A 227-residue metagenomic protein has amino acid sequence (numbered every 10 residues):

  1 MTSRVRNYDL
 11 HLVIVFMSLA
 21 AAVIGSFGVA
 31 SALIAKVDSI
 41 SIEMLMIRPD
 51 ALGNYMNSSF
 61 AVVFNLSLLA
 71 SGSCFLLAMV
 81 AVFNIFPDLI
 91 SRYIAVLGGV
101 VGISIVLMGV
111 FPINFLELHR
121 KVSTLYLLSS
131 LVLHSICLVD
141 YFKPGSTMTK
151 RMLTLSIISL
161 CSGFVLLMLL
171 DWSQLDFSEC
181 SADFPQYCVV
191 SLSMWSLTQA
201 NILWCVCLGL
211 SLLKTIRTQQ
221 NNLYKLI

Functional and structural regions predicted by a protein language model:
M1-L10: Short, Lys/Arg-rich, polar N-terminal cytosolic tail immediately upstream of the first transmembrane signal-anchor
R4, L66-L97, C137-G145, G209: Internal transmembrane alpha-helix with an interfacial aromatic "cap," most often the third helix
D9-V37: N-terminal signal-anchor transmembrane alpha helix
A22, S67-L77, L128-C137, S196-S211: Hydrophobic cores of alpha-helical transmembrane segments in multi-pass inner/ER membrane proteins, independent
F27-I34, I103-E117, S162-A182: C-terminal ends of transmembrane alpha-helices and the immediately adjacent extracellular/lumenal or cytosolic loop
D50-S73: Interfacial helix-start motif at the membrane-water boundary
L97-M148: Membrane-proximal helix-loop-helix units in multi-pass membrane proteins
C137-I227: Terminal transmembrane helical module of multi-pass membrane proteins
